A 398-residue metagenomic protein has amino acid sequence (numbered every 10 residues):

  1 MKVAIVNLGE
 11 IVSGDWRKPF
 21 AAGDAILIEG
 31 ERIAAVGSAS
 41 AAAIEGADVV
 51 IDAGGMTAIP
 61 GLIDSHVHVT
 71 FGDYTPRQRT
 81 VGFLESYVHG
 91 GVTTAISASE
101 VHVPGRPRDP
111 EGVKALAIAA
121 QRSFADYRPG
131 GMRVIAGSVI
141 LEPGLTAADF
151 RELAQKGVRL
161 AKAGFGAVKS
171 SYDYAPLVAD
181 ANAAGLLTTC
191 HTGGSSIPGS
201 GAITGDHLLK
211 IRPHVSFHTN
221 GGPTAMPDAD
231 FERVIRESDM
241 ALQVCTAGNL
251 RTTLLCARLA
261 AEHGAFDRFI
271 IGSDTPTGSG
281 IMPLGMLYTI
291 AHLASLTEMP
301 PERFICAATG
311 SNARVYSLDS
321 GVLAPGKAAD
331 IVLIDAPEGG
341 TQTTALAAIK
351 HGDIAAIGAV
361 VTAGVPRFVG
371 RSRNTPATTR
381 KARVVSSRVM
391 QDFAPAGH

Functional and structural regions predicted by a protein language model:
M1-I44: N-terminal metal-binding scaffold of metallo-dependent hydrolase/deaminase domains
L8, I26, E31, G55 (+10 more regions): Divalent metal-coordination and catalytic microenvironments
D52-L116: Metal-associated gating/positioning segment near the N- to mid-region
P76-L84, E142-L153, P198-H207: Short, acidic/polar
F83-G112, F124-L141, Q155-V168, L186-T189 (+2 more regions): Divalent metal-dependent hydrolysis catalytic cores, especially in the metallo-beta-lactamase
R159-G280, T297: Active-site core of metal-dependent hydrolases
R258-P337: His/Asp/Glu-enriched, well-ordered alpha-helical/loop segment that forms or immediately abuts the divalent-metal
A329-A382: C-terminal cap of metal-dependent C-N hydrolases
